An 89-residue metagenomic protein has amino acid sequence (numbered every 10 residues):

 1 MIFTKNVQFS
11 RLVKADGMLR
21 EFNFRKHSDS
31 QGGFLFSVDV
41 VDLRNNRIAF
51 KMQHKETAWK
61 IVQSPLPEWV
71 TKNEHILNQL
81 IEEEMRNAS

Functional and structural regions predicted by a protein language model:
M1-Q31: Negatively charged, low-complexity tracts enriched in Asp/Glu with abundant Ser/Thr
N6-Q8, F22, F36, I61-P65: Generic preference for well-ordered secondary structure
R11-D16, S28, D39-V41, K60 (+2 more regions): Residue-level marker of intrinsically disordered, low-complexity segments enriched for small/polar residues
H27, Q31-T57: A short, structured beta-strand/loop element
N46-S89: Acidic, low-complexity intrinsically disordered segments
